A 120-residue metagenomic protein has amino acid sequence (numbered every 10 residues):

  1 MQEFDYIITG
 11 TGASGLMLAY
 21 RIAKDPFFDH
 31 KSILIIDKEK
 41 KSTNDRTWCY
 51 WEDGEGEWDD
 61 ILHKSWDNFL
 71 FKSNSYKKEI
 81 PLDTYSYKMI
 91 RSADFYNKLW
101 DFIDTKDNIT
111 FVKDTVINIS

Functional and structural regions predicted by a protein language model:
M1, P26-F28, K64, D104 (+1 more regions): Generic structural signal for beta-strand residues in well-ordered domains
M1-S14, L34-I36: Beta1/beta-strand and adjacent pyrophosphate-binding region of the FAD-binding site in flavoprotein oxidoreductases
M1-Y6, D25-K31, I119: Extreme N-terminal leader/targeting segments of oxidoreductases
F4-Y6, W48-Y50, Y87: Aromatic side chains
M17, R21-Y76, A93-D94: N-terminal FAD cofactor-binding segment of flavoenzymes
N74-S120: Conserved N-terminal helical subregion
